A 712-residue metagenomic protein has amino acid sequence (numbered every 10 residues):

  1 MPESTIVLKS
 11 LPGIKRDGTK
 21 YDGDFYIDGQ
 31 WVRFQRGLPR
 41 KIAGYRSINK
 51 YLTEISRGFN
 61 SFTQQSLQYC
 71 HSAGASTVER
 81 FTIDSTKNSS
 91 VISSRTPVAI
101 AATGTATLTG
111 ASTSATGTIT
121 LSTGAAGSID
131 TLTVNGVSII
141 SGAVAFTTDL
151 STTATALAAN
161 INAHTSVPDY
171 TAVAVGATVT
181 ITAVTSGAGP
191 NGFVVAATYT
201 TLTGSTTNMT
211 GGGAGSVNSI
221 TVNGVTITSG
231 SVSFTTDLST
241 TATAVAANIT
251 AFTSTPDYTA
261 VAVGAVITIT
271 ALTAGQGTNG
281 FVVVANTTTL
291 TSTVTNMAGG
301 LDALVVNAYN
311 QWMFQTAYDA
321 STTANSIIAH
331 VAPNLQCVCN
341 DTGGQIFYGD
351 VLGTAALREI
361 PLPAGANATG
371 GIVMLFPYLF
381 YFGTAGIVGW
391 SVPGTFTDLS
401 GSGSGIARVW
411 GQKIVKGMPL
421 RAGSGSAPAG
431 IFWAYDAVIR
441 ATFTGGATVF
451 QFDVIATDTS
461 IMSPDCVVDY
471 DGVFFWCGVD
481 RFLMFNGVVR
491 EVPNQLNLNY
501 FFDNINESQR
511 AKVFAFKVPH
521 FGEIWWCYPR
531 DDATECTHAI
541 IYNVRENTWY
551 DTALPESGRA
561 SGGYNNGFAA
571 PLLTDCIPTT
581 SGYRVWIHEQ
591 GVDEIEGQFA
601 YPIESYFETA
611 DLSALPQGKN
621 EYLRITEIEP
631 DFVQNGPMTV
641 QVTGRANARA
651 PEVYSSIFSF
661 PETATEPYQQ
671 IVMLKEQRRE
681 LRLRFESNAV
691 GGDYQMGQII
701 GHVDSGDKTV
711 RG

Functional and structural regions predicted by a protein language model:
M1-A99, A303-N334, D458-V473, V479-G712: Beta-sheet repeat architectures centered on beta-propellers
Y45-S56, N310-T322, G353-K512: Beta-propeller and closely related beta-pinwheel folds
E79, I346-F347, I439, L483: WD40 beta-propeller blade core
F81-I83, T221, G349, G386-D398 (+2 more regions): Conserved Ser/Thr-centered positions that define the repeating blades of beta-propeller domains
N88-A159, A163, V175-A247, V263-L304: Threonine/glycine-rich low-complexity segments that form extended coil/beta-edge repetitive scaffolds
A125-G127, Y435, V633-M638: Short proline/glycine-enriched turn/loop motifs at strand-loop junctions of beta-rich domains
H164-G176, F252-G264: Short, well-structured beta-strand/strand-turn elements
S326-R358: Hydrophobic or amphipathic alpha-helical targeting/insertion segments
